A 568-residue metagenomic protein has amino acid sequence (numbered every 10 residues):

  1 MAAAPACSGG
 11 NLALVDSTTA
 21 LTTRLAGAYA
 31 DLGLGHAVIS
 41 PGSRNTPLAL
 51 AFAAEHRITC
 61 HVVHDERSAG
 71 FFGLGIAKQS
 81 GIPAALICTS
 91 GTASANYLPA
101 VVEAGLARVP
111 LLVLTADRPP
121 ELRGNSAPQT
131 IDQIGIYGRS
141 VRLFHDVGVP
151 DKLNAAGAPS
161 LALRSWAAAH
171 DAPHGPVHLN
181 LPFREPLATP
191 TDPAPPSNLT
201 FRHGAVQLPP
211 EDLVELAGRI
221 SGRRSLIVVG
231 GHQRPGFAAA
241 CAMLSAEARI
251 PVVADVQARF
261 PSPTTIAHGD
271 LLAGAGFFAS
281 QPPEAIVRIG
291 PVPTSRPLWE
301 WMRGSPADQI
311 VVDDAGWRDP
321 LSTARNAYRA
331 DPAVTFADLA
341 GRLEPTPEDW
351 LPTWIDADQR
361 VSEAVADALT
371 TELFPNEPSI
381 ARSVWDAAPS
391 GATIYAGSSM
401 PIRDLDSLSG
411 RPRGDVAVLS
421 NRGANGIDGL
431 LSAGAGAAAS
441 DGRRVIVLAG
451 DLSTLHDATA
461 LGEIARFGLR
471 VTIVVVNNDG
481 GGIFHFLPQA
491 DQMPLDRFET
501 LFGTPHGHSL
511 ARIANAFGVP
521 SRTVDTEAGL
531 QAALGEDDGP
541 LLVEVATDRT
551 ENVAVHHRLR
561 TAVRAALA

Functional and structural regions predicted by a protein language model:
G10, D16, P159-R164, A168-G222 (+1 more regions): Conformationally flexible catalytic loops at phosphate/diphosphate-handling active centers
L12-S17, V147, W301-I402, D525-Q531 (+1 more regions): Phosphate/pyrophosphate-binding active-site segments
S17-V102: N-terminal cofactor/phosphate-binding cores enriched in small/glycine residues, especially glycine-rich loops such as
T22-A26, A30, S40-R44, L48-A49 (+1 more regions): Active-site diphosphate/adenylate-binding microenvironment
G35-I39, T59-H61, Q79-R118, P282-G290 (+2 more regions): A short, small-residue-rich loop immediately preceding and capping a beta-strand
T89, N96, V229-V312, R325 (+6 more regions): Glycine-rich, anion-gripping cofactor-binding loops and their flanking helix/strand elements in enzyme active sites
A104, T115-S165, A254-A357, E544: Glycine-rich, acidic loop regions that bind phosphate or pyrophosphate groups
L114, E121-I134, H145, D404 (+1 more regions): Thiamine diphosphate
